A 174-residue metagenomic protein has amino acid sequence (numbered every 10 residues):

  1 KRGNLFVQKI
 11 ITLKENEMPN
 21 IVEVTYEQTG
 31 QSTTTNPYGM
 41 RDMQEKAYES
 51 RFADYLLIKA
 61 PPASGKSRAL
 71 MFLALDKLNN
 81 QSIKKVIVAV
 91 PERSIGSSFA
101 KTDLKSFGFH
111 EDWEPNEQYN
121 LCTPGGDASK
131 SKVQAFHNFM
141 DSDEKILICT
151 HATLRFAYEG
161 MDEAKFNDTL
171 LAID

Functional and structural regions predicted by a protein language model:
I10-K14: Interdomain "pre-motor" coupling segment immediately N-terminal to P-loop NTPase/helicase cores
I21-K59: Conserved pre-motif I regulatory segment
F52, S82-I83, D141-D143, K165-N167: Short loop/turn elements that form and flank the Walker-type P-loop nucleotide-binding site in RecA-like NTPase cores
D54-F72: Walker A/P-loop
I83-K105: Conserved Walker A/P-loop ATP-binding site and its immediately adjacent core in helicase/helicase-like ATPase domains
R93, A152, Y158-M161: Catalytic phosphate/metal-binding cores of nucleic-acid and nucleotide-processing enzymes, i.e., regions that mediate
E111-F156: Inter-Walker segment of RecA-like/P-loop motor cores
E163-D174: SF2 helicase catalytic motif II
